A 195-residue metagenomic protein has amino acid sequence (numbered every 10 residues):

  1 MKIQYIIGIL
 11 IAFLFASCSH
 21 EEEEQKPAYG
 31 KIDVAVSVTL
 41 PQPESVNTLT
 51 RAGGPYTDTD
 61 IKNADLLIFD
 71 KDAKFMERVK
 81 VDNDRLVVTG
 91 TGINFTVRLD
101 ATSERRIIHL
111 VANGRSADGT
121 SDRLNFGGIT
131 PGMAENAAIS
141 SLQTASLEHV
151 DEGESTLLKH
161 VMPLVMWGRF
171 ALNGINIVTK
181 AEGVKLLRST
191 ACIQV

Functional and structural regions predicted by a protein language model:
M1-Y5: Positively charged n-region of N-terminal signal peptides that target proteins for export
I6-L10: Sec-dependent N-terminal signal peptides
L14-S17: C-terminal motif of bacterial Sec signal peptides marking the signal peptidase cleavage site
S19-Q25: Bacterial lipoprotein signal-peptidase II cleavage site
P27, K31-Q194: Short, low-hydrophobicity acidic/polar segments
